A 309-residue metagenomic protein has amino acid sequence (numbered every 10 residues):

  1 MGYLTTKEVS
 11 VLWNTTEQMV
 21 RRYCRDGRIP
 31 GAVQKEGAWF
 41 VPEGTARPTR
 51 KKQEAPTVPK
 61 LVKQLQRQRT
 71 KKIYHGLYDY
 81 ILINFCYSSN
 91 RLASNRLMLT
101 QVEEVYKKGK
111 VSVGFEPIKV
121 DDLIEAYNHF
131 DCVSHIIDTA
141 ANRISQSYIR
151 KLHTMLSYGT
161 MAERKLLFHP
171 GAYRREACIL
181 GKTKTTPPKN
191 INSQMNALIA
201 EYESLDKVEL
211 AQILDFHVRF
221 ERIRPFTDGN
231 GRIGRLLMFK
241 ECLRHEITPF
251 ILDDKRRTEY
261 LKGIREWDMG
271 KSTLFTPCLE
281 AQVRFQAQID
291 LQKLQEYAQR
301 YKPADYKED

Functional and structural regions predicted by a protein language model:
M1-I29, Q34-D309: FIC/Doc superfamily catalytic core
